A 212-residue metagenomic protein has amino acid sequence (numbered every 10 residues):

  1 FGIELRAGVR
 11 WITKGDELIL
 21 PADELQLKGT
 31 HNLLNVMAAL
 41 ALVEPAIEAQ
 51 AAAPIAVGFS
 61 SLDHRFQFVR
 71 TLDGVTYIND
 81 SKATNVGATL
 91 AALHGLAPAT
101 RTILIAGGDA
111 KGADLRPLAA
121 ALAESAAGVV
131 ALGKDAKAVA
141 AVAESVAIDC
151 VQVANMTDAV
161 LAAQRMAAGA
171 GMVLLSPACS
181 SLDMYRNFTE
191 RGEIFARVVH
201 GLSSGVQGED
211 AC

Functional and structural regions predicted by a protein language model:
G2-L20, L62-F68: Acidic-glycine-rich active-site phosphate/pyrophosphate-binding loop
L20-S125: Nucleotide phosphate-binding/pyrophosphate-handling subdomain across enzymes that bind or process nucleotide phosphates
V75-T76, S181-Y185: A short acidic, helix-capping loop that chelates divalent metal ions and anchors anionic groups
K82, D149-Q152, M184: A structural signal for short, well-ordered beta-strand elements
T84, G108-K111, D135, A178-L182: Short glycine-rich anion-binding loops that position phosphate/pyrophosphate groups of nucleotides and phosphorylated
R116-G171, E209-C212: C-terminal helical cap/extension that packs against the catalytic core of soluble nucleotide-cofactor enzymes
A196-C212: Short, flexible loop segments at boundaries between secondary-structure elements
